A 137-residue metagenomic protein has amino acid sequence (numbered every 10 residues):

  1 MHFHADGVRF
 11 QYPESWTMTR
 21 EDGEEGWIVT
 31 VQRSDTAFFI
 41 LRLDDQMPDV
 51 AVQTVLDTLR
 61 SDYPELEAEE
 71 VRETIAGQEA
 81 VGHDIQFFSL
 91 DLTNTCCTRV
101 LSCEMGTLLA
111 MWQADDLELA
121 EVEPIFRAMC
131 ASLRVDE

Functional and structural regions predicted by a protein language model:
H2, S15-E21, Y63-A76, R134-D136: Short secondary-structure junctions
H2-T54: Secretory pathway targeting signatures of secreted, lumenal, and periplasmic proteins
R9, I28, A80-G82, L108-L109: General beta-strand recognition
W16, A110-E137: Surface-exposed amphipathic alpha-helical segments
T19, L92-N94, T107, L119-E121: Intrinsically disordered, low-complexity acidic/polar segments
M47-A51, V55, E118-E121, I125: Short amphipathic alpha-helical segments
L56-G106, R127: Signature of long, low-cysteine stretches enriched in small and polar/charged residues
